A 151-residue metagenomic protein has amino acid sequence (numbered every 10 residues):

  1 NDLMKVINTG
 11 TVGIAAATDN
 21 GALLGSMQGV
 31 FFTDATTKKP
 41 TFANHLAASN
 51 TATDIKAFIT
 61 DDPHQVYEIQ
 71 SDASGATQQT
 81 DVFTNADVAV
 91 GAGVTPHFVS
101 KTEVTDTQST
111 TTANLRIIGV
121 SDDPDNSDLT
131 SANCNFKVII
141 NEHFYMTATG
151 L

Functional and structural regions predicted by a protein language model:
D2-L151: Surface-exposed, low-hydrophobicity beta-strand/loop segments enriched in small/polar/acidic residues
